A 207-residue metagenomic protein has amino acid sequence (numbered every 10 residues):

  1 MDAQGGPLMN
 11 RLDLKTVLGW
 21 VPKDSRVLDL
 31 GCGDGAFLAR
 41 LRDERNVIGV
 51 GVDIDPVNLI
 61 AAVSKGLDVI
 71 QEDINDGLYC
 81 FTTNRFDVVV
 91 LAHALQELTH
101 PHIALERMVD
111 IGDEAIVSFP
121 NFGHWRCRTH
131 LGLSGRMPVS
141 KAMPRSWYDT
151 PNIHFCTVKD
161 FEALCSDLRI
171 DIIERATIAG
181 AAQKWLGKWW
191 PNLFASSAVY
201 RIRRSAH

Functional and structural regions predicted by a protein language model:
L8-D24: Conserved alpha-helix/loop element of class I SAM-dependent methyltransferases that forms part of the SAM/SAH-binding
K23, N84-R85, I111: Alpha-helix C-terminal capping/helix-to-coil transition sites in glycosyltransferase folds
G31-G33: Class I SAM-dependent methyltransferase "Motif I" SAM/SAH-binding loop
A36, R40-G77: Class I SAM-dependent methyltransferase SAM/SAH-binding core
G77-T83: Short conserved loop adjoining the S-adenosyl-L-methionine
V88-T99: A short SAM/SAH-binding and catalytic strip from SAM-dependent methyltransferases
H102-R107, E114-H207: S-adenosyl-L-methionine-dependent methyltransferase catalytic module, highlighting the catalytic core
